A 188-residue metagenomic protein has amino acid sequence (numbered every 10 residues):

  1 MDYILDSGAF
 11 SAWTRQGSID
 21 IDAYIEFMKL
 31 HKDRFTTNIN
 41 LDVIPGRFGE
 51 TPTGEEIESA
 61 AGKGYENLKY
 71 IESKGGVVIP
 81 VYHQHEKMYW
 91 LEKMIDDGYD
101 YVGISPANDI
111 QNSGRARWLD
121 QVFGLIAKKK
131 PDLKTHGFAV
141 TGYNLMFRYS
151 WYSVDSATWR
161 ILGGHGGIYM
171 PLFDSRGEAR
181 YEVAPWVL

Functional and structural regions predicted by a protein language model:
M1-K69: Non-catalytic, usually N-terminal nucleic-acid engagement modules in DNA/RNA processing proteins
M1-Y3, R34-T36, K74-V78, G98-D100 (+2 more regions): Short, well-ordered coil/turn segments that N-cap beta-strands
I4, I39, G103, S153-T158: Conserved beta-strand positions in the central sheet of alpha/beta enzyme cores
D6, P80, Y149: Conserved, mostly hydrophobic/aromatic
M28-H31, I71, M94, I126 (+1 more regions): Generic structural signal for hydrophobic
I44-I57, V77-G142, T158-W186: Glycine/Thr-rich beta-alpha phosphate-binding loop at enzyme active sites
G62-I79, H83: Conserved anion-binding
T141-S150: Acidic, divalent-metal-coordinating active-site segment for phosphoryl/phosphodiester hydrolysis, typified by short
